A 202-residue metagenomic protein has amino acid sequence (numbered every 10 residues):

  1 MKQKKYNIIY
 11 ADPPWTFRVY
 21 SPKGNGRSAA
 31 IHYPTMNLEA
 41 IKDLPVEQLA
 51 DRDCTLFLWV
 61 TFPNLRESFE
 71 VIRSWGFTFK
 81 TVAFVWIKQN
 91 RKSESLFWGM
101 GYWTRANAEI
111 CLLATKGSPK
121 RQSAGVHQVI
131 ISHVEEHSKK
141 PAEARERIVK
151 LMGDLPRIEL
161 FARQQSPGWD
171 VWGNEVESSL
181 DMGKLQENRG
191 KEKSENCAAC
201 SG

Functional and structural regions predicted by a protein language model:
M1-G202: Class I S-adenosyl-L-methionine-dependent methyltransferase catalytic core
